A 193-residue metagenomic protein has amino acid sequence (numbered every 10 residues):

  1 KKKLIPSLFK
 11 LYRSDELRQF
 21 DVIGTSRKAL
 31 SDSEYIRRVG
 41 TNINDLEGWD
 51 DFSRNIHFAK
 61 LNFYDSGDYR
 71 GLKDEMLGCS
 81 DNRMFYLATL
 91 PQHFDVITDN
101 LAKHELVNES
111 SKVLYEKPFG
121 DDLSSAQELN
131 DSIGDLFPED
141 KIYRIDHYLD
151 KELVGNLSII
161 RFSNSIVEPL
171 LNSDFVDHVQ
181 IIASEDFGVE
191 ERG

Functional and structural regions predicted by a protein language model:
K1-G193: Secretory/organelle targeting and membrane-embedding segments
